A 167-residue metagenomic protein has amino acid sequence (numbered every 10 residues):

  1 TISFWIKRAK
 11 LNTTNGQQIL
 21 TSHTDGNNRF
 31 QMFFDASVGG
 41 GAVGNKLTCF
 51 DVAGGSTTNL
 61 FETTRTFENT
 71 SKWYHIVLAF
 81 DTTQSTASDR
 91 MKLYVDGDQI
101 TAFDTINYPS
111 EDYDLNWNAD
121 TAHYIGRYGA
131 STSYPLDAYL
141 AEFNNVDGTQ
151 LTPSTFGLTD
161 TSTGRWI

Functional and structural regions predicted by a protein language model:
I2-S3, T13-N28, T48-V52, L93 (+2 more regions): Aromatic-rich beta-strand patches that line glycan-recognition/binding surfaces of extracellular proteins
S3-N12, Q31-D112: Extracellular glycan-interaction surfaces
I6, T24, F80-T82, G97 (+2 more regions): Short, flexible loop/turn elements at secondary-structure junctions
G16, N28, K72, D89 (+2 more regions): Residues that flank catalytic or metal-binding motifs in active/ligand-binding sites
S22, Q84, T132-P135: Short consensus segments that form the blades of beta-propeller domains, in both extracellular/periplasmic
D25, E68-S71, N118: Surface-exposed coil/turn segments at beta-strand junctions on protein surfaces, enriched
A53, N116-L140: Extracellular glycan-interaction patches encoded by glycine-rich segments
S85-A87, K92, T101-Y108, Y139-I167: Extended recognition patches within non-cytosolic domains
